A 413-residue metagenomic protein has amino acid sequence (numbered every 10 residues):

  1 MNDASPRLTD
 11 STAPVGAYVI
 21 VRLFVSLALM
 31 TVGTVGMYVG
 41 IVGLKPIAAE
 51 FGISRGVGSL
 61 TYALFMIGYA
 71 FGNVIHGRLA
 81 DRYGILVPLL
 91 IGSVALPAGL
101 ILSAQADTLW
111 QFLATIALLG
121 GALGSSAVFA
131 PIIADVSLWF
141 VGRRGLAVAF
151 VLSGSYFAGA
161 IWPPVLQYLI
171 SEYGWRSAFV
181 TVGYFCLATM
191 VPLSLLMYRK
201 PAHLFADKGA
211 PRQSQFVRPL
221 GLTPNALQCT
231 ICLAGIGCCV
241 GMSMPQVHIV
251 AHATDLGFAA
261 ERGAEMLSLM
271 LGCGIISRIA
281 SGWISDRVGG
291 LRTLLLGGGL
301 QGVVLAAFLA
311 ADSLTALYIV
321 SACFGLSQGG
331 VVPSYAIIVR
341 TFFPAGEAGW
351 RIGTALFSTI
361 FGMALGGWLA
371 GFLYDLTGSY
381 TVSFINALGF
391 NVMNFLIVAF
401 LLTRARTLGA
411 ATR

Functional and structural regions predicted by a protein language model:
V21-R55, N73-H76, W162-P163, M244-V250: Extracytoplasmic
G40-I47, A226-W283: Extracytoplasmic gate region of multi-pass secondary transporters
I47-A48, L79-A80, I161-Y173, A178 (+3 more regions): Interfacial helix-cap and linker-helix signal at transmembrane-aqueous boundaries of multi-pass secondary transporters
F71-W110, S285-L291: Conserved MFS/SLC helix-loop-helix module at the cytosolic interface between two early adjacent transmembrane helices
Q111-S126, I236, A316-G329: Hydrophobic core of transmembrane alpha-helices in multi-pass small-molecule transporters, especially MFS/SLC-type
I116-S153: Cytoplasmic helix-loop-helix junction between adjacent transmembrane helices in 12-TM secondary transporters
F150, S155-A202: Helix-loop-helix hairpin linking two adjacent transmembrane segments in secondary transporters
S268-G274, A280, S285-I338: C-terminal transmembrane helical hairpin of 12-TM major facilitator-type secondary transporters
